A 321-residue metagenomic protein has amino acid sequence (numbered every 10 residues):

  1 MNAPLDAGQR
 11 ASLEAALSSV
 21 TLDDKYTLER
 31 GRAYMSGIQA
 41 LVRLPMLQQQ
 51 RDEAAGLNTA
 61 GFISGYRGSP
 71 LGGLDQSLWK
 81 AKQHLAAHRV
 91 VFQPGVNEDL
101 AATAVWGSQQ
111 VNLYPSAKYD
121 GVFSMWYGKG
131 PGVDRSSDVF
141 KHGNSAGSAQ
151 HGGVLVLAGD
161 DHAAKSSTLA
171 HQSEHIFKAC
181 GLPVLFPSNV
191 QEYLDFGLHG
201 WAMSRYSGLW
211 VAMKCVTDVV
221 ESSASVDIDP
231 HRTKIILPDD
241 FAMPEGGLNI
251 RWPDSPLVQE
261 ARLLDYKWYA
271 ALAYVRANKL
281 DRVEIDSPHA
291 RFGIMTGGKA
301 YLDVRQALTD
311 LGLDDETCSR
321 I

Functional and structural regions predicted by a protein language model:
M1-L44, Q48, P187-I321: Flexible, low-complexity linker and terminal segments
E29-V42, M46-L47, A54-A60, P131-S136 (+1 more regions): Helix-rich catalytic cores of soluble enzyme domains
L47-R51, K80-H84, G107-Y114, A277 (+1 more regions): Conserved helix-loop functional segments at active or binding sites
E53, P115, N144-S145, R282-E284: Short, flexible, glycine/charge-rich loop motifs used to bind or transfer phosphoryl groups or to couple energy/partner
A54-A102, K118, S287-H289, G293-I321: Anionic-ligand anchoring segments at beta-strand to alpha-helix junctions in alpha/beta enzyme folds, i.e., glycine
G61, V122-S124, V154, V211-M213 (+1 more regions): Generic beta-sheet signal
S69-R205, V216: Thiamine diphosphate
